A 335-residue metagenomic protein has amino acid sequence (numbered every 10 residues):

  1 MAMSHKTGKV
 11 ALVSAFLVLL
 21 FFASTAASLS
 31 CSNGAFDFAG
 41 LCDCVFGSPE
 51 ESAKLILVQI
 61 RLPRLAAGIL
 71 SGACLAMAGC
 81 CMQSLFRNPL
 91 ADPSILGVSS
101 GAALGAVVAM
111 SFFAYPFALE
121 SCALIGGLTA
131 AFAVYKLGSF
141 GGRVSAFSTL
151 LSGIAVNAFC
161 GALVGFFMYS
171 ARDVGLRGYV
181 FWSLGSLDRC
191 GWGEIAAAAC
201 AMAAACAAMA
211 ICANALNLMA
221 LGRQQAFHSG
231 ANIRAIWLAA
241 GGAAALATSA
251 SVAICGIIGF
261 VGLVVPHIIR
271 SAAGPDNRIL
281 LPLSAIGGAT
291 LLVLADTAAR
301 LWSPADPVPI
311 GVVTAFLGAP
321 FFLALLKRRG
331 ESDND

Functional and structural regions predicted by a protein language model:
A2-D335: Alpha-helical transmembrane segments in inner-membrane proteins
